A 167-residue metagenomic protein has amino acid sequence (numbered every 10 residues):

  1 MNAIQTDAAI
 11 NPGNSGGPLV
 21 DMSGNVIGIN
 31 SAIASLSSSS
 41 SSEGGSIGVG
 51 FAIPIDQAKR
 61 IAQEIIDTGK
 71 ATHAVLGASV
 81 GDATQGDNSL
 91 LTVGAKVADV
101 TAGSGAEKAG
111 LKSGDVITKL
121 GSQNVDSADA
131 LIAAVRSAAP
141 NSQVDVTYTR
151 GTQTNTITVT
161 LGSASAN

Functional and structural regions predicted by a protein language model:
A8, M22-S23, S35-L36, G50 (+1 more regions): C-terminal recognition in membrane/secretory proteostasis and scaffolding
I10-I29: Catalytic nucleophile loop of clan PA
S15-G16, E43-G45, V49, K112: A conserved glycine-rich beta-strand in the N-terminal activation segment of trypsin-fold
A32: Active-site-facing substrate-recognition patch
S35-G45: Short helix-coil transition/hinge motifs at the ends and kinks of transmembrane helices, capturing the brief
